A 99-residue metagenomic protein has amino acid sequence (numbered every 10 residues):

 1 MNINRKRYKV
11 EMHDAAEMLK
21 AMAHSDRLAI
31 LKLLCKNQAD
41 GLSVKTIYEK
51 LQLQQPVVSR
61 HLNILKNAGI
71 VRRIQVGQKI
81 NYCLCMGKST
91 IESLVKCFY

Functional and structural regions predicted by a protein language model:
N4-L28: Short alpha-helical segments that sit at the start of domains
A15, K36, N81-Y99: Conserved segment of winged-helix/HTH DNA-binding domains
K20-A23, K32-A39, C85: Short, locally clustered residues in the helix-turn-helix/winged-helix DNA-binding domain
T46-Y48: A short acidic, leucine-rich amphipathic alpha-helix
Q54-V57: Helix-turn-helix DNA-binding motif, specifically the short coil turn and the N-cap/start of the second
L62-N63: Short, hydrophobic-biased segments on the C-terminal half of alpha helices that form "recognition helices"
N67-V76, C83: Beta-hairpin "wing" of winged helix-turn-helix
